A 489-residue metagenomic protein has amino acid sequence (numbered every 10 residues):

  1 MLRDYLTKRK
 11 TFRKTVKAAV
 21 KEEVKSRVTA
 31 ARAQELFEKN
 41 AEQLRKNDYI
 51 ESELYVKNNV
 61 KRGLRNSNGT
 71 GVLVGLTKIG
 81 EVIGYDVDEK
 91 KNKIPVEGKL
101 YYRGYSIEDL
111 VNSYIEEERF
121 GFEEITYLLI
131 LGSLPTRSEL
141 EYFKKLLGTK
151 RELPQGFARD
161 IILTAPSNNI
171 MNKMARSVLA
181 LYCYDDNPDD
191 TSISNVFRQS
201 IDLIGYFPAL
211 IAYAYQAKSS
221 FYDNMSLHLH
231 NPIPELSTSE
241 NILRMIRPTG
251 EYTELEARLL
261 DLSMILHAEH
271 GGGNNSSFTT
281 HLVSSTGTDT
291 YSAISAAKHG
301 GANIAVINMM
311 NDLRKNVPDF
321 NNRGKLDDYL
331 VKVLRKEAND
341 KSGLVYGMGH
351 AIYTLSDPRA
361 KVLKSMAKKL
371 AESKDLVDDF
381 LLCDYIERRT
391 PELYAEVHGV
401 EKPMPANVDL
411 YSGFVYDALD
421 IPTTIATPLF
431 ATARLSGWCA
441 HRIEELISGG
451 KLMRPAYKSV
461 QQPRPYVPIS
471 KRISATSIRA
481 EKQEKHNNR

Functional and structural regions predicted by a protein language model:
L2-R489: Non-transmembrane, aqueous-exposed alpha-helical and coiled segments at domain scale
